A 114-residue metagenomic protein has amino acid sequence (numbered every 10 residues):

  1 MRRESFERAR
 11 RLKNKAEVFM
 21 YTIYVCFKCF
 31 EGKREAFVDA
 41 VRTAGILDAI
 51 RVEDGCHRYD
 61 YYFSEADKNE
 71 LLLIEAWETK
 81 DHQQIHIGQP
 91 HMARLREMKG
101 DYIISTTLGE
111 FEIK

Functional and structural regions predicted by a protein language model:
R8, N14-E17, H57-N69, R94-K114: Glycine-rich beta-strand-turn "strand-cap" elements at beta-sheet edges
Y21-K28, R58-I87: Short, well-ordered beta-strand segments in beta-rich or mixed alpha/beta enzyme and ligand-binding folds
F30-G32, I113: Generic structural motif
K33-H57, H91-R94: Short amphipathic alpha-helical segments
V41, H86-I87, R96-K99: Short, flexible helix/strand-to-coil boundary loops that buttress conserved ligand/catalytic motifs in alpha/beta
